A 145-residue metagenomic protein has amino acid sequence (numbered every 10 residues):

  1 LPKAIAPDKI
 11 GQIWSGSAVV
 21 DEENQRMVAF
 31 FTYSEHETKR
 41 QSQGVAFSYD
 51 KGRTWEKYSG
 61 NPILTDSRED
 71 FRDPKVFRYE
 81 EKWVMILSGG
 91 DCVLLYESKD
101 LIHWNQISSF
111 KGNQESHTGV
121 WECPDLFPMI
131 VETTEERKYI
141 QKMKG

Functional and structural regions predicted by a protein language model:
L1-G145: Beta-rich carbohydrate-recognition and catalytic domains
